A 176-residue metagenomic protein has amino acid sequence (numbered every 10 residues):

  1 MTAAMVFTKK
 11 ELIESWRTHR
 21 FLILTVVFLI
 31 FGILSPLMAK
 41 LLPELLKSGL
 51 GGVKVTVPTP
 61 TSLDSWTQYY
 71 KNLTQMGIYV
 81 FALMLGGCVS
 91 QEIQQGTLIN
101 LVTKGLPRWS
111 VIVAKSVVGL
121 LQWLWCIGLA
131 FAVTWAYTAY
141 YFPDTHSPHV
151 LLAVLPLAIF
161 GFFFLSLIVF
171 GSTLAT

Functional and structural regions predicted by a protein language model:
M1-L29: Aromatic- and glycine-rich beta-strand/loop motifs that create alpha-glucan
E14, S90, L101-T103, I168 (+1 more regions): Helix-capping/transition residues at the boundaries of transmembrane alpha-helices and the short helical linkers
E14-T18, N72-Q75, Q91, Q95: Membrane-interface junctions
F21, F28-C88, V113-T176: Secretory targeting signals
C88-L120: Helix-loop-helix units of permease transmembrane domains in multi-pass membrane transporters, especially ABC
